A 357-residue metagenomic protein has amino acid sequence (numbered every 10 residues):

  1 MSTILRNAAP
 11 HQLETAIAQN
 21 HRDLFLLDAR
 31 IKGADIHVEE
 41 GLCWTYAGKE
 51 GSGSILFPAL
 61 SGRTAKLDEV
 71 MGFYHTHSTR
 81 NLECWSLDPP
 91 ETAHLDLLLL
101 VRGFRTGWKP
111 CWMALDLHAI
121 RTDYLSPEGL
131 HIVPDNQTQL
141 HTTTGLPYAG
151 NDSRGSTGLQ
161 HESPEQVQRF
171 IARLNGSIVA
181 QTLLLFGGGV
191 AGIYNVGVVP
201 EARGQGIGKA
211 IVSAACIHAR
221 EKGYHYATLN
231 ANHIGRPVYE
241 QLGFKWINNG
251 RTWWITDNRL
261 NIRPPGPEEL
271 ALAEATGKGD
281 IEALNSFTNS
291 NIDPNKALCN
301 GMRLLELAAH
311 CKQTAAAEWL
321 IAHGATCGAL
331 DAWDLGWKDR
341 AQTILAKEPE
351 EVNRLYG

Functional and structural regions predicted by a protein language model:
M1-H75, E91, D152, H161 (+1 more regions): N-terminal charged segments
R63-M71, V198-P200, G204-I217, E221: Conserved acetyl-CoA-binding loop-helix of GNAT-fold acetyltransferases
R63-N136, W253-I255: Acyl-donor-binding surface of acyltransferase catalytic domains
H77-D88, A219-A231: Conserved GNAT acetyl-CoA-binding A-motif
D152-E201: A conserved beta-strand-loop-helix scaffold within acyl/acetyltransferase catalytic domains
P265-E274, T288, K296-L307, T326-L335 (+1 more regions): Ankyrin-repeat boundary/"N-cap" motif
N285-D293, E318-A325, T343-V352: Ankyrin repeat domain, specifically the short helix-to-loop turn at the C-terminus of the second helix of each repeat
